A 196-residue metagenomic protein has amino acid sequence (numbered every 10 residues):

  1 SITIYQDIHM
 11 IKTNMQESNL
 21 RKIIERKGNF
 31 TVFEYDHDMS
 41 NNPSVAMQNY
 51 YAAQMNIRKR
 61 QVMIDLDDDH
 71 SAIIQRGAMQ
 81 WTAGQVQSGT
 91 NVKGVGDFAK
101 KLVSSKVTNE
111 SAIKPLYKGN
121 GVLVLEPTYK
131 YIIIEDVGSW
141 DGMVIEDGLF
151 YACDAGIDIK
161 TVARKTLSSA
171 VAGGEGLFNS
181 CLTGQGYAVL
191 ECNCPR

Functional and structural regions predicted by a protein language model:
S1-H9: Short, Lys/Arg-enriched N-terminal segments with co-localized hydrophobic residues within the first ~10-30 amino acids
I8-R196: Phosphate/adenylate-binding glycine loop and adjacent helical scaffold
